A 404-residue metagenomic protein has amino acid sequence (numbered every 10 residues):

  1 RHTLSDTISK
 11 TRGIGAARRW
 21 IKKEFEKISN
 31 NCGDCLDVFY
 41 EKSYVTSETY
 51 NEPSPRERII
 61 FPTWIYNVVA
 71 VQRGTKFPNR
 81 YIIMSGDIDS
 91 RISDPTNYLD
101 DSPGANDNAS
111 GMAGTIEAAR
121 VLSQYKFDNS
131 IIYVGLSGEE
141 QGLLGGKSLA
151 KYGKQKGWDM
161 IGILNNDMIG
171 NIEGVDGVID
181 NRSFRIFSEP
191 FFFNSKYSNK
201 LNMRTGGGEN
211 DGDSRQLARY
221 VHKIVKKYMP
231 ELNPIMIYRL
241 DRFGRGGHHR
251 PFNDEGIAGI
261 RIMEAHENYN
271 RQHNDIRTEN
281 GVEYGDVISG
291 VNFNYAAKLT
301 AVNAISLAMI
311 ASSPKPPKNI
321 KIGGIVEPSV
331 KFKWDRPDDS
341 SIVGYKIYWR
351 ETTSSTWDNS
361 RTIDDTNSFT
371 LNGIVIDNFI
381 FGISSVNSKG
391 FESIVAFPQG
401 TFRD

Functional and structural regions predicted by a protein language model:
R1-Q72: A non-catalytic alpha/beta surface segment that caps or lines the substrate-entry region of metallo-dependent hydrolase
A70, M84-S85, D89-S90, D94-L143 (+1 more regions): Alpha-helical metal-binding/catalytic segments enriched in His/Glu/Asp
L136-R250, E255: Metal-dependent peptidase/peptidase-like ectodomains
I169-P190, M236-S312: Active-site-adjacent mobile loop/cap segments within catalytic or ligand-binding domains
P328-S341: Conserved aromatic anchor
N359-T366: Short beta-strand segments within Ig-like beta-sandwich modules, predominantly Fibronectin type-III
L371-E392: Beta-strand-rich modules
S388-D404: Extracellular fibronectin type III
